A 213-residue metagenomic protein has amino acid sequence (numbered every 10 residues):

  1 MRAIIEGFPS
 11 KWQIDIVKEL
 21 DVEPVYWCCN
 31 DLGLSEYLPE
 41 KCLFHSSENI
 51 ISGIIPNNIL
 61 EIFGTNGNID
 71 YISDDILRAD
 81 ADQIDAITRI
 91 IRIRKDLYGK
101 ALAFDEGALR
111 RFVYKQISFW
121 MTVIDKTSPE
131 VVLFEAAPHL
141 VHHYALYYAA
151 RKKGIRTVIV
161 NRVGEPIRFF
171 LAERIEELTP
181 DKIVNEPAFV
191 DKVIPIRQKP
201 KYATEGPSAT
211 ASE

Functional and structural regions predicted by a protein language model:
M1-E6, G107-L109, V131-E135, Y147: Short linear motifs at secondary-structure transitions and domain/linker junctions
M1-I4, V22-W27, C42-L43, E130-V132 (+1 more regions): Hydrophobic beta-strand segments of well-ordered beta-sheets in folded domains
I4-S10, W27-L32, E135-P138: Structural motif
S10-I14, V141-Y144: Short, well-ordered alpha-helical microsegments
K11-L20, A150: Short amphipathic alpha-helix
V17-Y114, E165-E213: Conserved N-terminal ligand/cofactor-binding loop architecture of enzyme catalytic domains
F119-D181: Conserved nucleotide-sugar donor-interacting segment of glycosyltransferase catalytic cores, predominantly GT-B
